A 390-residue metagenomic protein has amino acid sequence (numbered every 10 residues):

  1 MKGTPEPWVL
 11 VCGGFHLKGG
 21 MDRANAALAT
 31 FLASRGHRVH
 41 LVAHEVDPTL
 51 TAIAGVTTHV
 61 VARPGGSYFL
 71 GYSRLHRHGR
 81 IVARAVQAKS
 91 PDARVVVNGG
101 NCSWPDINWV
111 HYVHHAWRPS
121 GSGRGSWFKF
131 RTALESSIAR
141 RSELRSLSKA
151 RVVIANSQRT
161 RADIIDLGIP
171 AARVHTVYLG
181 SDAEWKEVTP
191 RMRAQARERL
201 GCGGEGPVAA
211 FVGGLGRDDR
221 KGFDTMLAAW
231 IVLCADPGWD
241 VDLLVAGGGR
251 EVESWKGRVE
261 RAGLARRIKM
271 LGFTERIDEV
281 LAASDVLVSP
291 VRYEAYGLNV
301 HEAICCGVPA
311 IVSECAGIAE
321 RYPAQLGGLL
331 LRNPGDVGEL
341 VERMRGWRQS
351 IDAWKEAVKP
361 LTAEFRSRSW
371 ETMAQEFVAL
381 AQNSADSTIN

Functional and structural regions predicted by a protein language model:
P105-L144, E184: Acceptor-binding helix/loop patch of EC 2.4 sugar-transfer enzymes, predominantly nucleotide-sugar-dependent
L144-V174, S181-K186: A short, active-site helix/loop in glycosyltransferases that binds the activated sugar's phosphate group
E187-C202, A353, V358: A short helix/loop element that forms part of the nucleotide-sugar donor recognition site in Leloir-type
G203-K221, L227-W230: Conserved donor-binding/catalytic core segment of Leloir-type glycosyltransferases
F273, R292: Aromatic "clamp/platform" in nucleotide-sugar-dependent glycosyltransferases that forms part of the donor/acceptor
P309-S313: Short hydrophobic beta-strand element within catalytic cores of glycosyltransferases and related nucleotide-activated
A319-R345: Change "using UDP/GDP/dTDP sugars" to "using nucleotide sugars
D352-Q382: A charged, aromatic-enriched C-terminal amphipathic alpha-helix characteristic of glycosyltransferases across folds
